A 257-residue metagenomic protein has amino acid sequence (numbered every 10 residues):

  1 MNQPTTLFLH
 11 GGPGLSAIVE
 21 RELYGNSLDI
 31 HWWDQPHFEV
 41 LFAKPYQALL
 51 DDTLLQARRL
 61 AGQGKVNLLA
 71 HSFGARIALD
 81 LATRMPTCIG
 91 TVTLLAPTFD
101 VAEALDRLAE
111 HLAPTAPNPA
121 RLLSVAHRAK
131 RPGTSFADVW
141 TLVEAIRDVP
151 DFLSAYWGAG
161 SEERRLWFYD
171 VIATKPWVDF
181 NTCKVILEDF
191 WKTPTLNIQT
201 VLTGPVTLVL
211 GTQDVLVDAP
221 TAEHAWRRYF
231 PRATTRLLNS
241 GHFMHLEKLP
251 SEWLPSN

Functional and structural regions predicted by a protein language model:
M1-A43: Conserved HGGG/HGGXW glycine-rich cap/lid loop of the alpha/beta-hydrolase fold
L7-G11, H71, L210-G211: The conserved beta1-alpha1 loop
Y24, Q199-V201, P205-L238: Conserved loop-alpha-helix segment in the C-terminal half of the alpha/beta-hydrolase fold that carries the catalytic
W32-L69: Active-site loop/oxyanion-hole signature of alpha/beta-hydrolase fold enzymes
A70-G74, A78: Gly/Ala-rich beta-loop-alpha elbow adjacent to hydrolase catalytic centers
T93-S135: Flexible "cap/lid" loop of the alpha/beta hydrolase fold
A129-I198, G204-T207: Alpha/beta-hydrolase
S240-S251: Catalytic histidine-centered segment of alpha/beta-hydrolase-like enzymes
